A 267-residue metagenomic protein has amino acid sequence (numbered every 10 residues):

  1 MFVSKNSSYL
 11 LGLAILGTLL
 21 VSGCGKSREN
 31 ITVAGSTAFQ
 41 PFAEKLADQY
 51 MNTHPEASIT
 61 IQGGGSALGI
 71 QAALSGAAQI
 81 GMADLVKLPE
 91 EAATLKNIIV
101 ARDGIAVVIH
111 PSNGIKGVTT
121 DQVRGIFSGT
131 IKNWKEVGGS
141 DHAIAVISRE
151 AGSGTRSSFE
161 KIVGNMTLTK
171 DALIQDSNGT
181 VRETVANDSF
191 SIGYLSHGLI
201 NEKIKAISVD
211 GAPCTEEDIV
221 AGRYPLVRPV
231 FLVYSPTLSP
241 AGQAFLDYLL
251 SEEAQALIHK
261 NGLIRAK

Functional and structural regions predicted by a protein language model:
F2-L11: Bacterial N-terminal signal peptides that target proteins for export
L11-G17: Hydrophobic helical h-region of N-terminal Sec-dependent signal peptides in bacterial secretory/periplasmic proteins
C24-K267: Exported/periplasmic ABC-transporter solute-binding proteins
